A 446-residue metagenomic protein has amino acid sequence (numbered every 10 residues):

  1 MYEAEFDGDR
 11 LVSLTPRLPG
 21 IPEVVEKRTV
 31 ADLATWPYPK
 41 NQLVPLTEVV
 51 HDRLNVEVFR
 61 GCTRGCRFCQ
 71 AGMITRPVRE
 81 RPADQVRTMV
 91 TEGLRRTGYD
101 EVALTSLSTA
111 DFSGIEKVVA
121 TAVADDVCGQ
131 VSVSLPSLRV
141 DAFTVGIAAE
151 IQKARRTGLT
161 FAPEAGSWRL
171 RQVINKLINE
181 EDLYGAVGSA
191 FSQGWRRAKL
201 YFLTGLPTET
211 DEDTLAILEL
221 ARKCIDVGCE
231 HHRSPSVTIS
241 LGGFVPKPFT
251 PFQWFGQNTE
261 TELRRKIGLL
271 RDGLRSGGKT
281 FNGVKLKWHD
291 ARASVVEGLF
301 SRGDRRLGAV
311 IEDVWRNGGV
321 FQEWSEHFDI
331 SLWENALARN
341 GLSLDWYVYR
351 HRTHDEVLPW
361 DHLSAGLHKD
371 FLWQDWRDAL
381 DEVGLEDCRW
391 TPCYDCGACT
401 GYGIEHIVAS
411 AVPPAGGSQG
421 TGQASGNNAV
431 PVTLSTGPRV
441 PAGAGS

Functional and structural regions predicted by a protein language model:
M1-A71, P77-V78, F321-L363, L367-A379: Acidic, low-complexity intrinsically disordered segments
M1-R28, V78-P82, T91, K117-A120 (+7 more regions): Terminal amphipathic helices with adjacent charged low-complexity linkers/tails
H51-N55, R67-P77, Y99-L107, G166-V173 (+5 more regions): Glycine- and acidic
R64, S113-G114, F143-I147, R169-I174 (+5 more regions): Flexible glycine/acidic-rich beta-alpha junction loops that bind and position SAM and/or redox cofactors in anaerobic
C69, R352-G416, P431: Cysteine-cluster motifs in flexible loop/terminal segments that predominantly coordinate metals
M89-T109, W390, D395, P431-G437: Short Fe-S-cluster ligation motifs
E92-G242, P246: Conserved SAM/AdoMet-binding glycine-rich loop
A411, S418-G422, P438-A444: Intrinsic, low-complexity polybasic segments
